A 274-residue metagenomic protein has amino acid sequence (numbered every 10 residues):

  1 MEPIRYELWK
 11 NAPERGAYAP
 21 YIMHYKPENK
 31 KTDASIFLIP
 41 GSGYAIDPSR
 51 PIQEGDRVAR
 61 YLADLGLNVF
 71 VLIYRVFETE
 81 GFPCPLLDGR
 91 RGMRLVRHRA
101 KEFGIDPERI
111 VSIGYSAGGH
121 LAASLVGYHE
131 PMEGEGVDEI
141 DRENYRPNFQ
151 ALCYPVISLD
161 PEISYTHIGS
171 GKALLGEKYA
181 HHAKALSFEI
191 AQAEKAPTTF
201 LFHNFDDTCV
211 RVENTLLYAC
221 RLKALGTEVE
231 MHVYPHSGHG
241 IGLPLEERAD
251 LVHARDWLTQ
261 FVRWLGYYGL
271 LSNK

Functional and structural regions predicted by a protein language model:
M1-K31, Y165: N-terminal cap/lid segment of alpha/beta-hydrolase-fold proteins
P20, G136-I140, G176-A191, A196-P197: Active-site nucleophile elbow and catalytic-triad environment of alpha/beta-hydrolase enzymes
D33-S42: Short beta-strand element of the alpha/beta-hydrolase
S49-D56, F70-P107, D250-H253: Catalytic nucleophile-loop/oxyanion-hole region of alpha/beta-hydrolase and closely related hydrolase-like folds
R91-T166, Y179, A183: Primarily recognizes the serine-hydrolase "nucleophile elbow" in alpha/beta-hydrolase and SGNH/GDSL folds
K195, F200-H203, D207: Short beta-strand/loop motif that positions the catalytic acidic residue of the alpha/beta-hydrolase fold
T208-L217: Conserved alpha/beta-hydrolase "acid-adjacent" motif
L216-K274: C-terminal catalytic histidine-bearing segment of alpha/beta-hydrolase fold enzymes
